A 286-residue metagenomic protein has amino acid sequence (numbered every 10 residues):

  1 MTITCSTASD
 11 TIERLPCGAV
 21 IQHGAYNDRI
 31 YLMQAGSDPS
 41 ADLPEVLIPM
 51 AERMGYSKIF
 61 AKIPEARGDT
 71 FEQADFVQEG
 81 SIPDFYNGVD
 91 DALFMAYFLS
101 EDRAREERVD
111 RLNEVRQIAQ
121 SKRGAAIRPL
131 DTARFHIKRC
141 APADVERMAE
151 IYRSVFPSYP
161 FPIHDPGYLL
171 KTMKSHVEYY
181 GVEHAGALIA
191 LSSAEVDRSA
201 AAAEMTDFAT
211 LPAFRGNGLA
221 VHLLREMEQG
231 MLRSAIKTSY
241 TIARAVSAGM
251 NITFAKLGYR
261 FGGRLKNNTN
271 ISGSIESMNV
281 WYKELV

Functional and structural regions predicted by a protein language model:
M1-M54, G68-D69, V89: N-terminal charged segments
I12-R29, C140, A149-P212: A conserved beta-strand-loop-helix scaffold within acyl/acetyltransferase catalytic domains
D28-S40, S100, F208-G216, A243-R244: A short, internal acetyl-CoA/4′-phosphopantetheine-binding micro-motif in the GNAT/acyltransferase core
D38-P49, T210, G216-R233, K256: Conserved acetyl-CoA-binding loop-helix of GNAT-fold acetyltransferases
A51-I63, M231-A243: Conserved GNAT acetyl-CoA-binding A-motif
F60-G68, Y86, T241-N251, N268-I271: Conserved beta-strand-loop-alpha-helix junction that forms the acyl-donor binding cleft
K62, V77-L93, R260-S277: Conserved catalytic-core motifs of GNAT/GCN5-like acyltransferases
A133-M148: A short beta-loop-alpha structural element at the N-terminal edge of CoA-dependent acyl/N-acetyltransferase catalytic
